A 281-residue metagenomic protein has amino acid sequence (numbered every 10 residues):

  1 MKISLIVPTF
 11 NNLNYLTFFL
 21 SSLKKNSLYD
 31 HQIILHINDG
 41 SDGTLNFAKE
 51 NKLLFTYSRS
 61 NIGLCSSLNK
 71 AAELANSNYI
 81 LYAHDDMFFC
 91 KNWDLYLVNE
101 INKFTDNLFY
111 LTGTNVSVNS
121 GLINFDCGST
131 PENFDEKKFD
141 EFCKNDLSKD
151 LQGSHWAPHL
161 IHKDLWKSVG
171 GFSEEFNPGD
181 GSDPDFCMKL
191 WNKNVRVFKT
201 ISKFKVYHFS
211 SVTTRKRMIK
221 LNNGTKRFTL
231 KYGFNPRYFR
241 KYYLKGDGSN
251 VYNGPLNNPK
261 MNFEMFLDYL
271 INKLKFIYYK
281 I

Functional and structural regions predicted by a protein language model:
K2-S4, Q32, D185: Cell-envelope/extracellular polymer assembly enzymes that use nucleotide-activated donors
S21-D30: Short, acidic, metal-binding catalytic loop of nucleotide-sugar glycosyltransferases
Y29, I37-N46: A conserved acidic beta->alpha catalytic loop
S58-A75: Glycine-rich, basic loop-to-helix element that forms the pyrophosphate-binding segment of sugar-nucleotide handling
I80: Short aromatic/hydrophobic "clamp" motif used to bind/position activated sugar donors
K91-S129: Conserved donor NDP-sugar-binding/catalytic core segment of glycosyltransferases
Y96, Q152-I161, L165-G170, F176-F204: A short, conserved alpha-helix in the catalytic core of glycosyltransferases
Y110-G113, F125-L151, H155-L160, V197-F198 (+1 more regions): C-terminal, non-catalytic tails of nucleotide-sugar-dependent glycosyltransferases
